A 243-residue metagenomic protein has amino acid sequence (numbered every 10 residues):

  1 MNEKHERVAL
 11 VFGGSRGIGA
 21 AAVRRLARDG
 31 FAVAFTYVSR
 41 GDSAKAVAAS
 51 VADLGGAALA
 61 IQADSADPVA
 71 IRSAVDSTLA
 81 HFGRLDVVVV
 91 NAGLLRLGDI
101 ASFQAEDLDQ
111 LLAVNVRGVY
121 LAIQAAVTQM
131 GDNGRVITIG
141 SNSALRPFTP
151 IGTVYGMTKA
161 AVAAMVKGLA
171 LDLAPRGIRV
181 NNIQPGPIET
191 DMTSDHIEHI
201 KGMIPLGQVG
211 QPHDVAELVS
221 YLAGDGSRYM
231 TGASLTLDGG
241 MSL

Functional and structural regions predicted by a protein language model:
S15-R16: Conserved glycine-rich cofactor-binding loop
F31-A46: Conserved glycine-rich Rossmann-like NAD(P)H-binding loop of the short-chain dehydrogenase/reductase
D99-I100, D107-D109, I200: Substrate-binding pocket helix/loop in short-chain dehydrogenase/reductase
I123, T158, V166: Active-site helix of classical SDR
S141: Residue(s) in the substrate-gating loop at a strand-loop-helix junction that position the organic substrate next
R146, H199, S220, T231-L243: Short C-terminal tail/terminal secondary-structure segment of NAD(P)H-dependent dehydrogenase/reductase domains
A174, R179, M230-G232: Short, small/polar-rich loop/turn modules that mediate ligand/substrate recognition or access, typified
